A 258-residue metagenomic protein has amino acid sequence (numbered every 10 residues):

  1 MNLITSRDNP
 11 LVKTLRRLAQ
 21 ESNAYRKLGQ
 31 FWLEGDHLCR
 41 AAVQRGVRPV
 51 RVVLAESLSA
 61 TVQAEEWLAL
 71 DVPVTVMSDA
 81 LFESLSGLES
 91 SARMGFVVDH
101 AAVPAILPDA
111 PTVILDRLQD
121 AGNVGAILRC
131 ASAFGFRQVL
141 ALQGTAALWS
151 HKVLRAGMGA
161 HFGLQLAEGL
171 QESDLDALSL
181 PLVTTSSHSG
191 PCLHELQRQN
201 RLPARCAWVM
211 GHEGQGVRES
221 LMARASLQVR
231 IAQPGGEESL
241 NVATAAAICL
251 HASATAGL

Functional and structural regions predicted by a protein language model:
M1-A60, T145-A146: Boundary-proximal intrinsically disordered activation/regulatory segments immediately upstream of a helical core
N2-S6, P73-S78, L164-E172: Short acidic-hydrophobic, aromatic-tinged amphipathic segments that line or gate anion-handling sites
G35, Q119-A126, L240-A245: Amphipathic alpha-helical repeat scaffolds
Q44, V97-G190: RNA substrate-binding interface of SAM-dependent RNA methyltransferases
A60-D71, K152, S220-L221: Short, aromatic/basic amphipathic alpha-helical patches
L70-V97: Glycine/small-residue-rich loop that forms an oxyanion/phosphate-binding "nest" at active or ligand-binding sites
M94-F96, S132-F134, T145, S150-F162 (+1 more regions): Structured adenosyl-cofactor binding patch, chiefly the S-adenosyl-L-methionine
T184-E237: Active-site/ligand-binding-proximal alpha/beta "capping" segment
